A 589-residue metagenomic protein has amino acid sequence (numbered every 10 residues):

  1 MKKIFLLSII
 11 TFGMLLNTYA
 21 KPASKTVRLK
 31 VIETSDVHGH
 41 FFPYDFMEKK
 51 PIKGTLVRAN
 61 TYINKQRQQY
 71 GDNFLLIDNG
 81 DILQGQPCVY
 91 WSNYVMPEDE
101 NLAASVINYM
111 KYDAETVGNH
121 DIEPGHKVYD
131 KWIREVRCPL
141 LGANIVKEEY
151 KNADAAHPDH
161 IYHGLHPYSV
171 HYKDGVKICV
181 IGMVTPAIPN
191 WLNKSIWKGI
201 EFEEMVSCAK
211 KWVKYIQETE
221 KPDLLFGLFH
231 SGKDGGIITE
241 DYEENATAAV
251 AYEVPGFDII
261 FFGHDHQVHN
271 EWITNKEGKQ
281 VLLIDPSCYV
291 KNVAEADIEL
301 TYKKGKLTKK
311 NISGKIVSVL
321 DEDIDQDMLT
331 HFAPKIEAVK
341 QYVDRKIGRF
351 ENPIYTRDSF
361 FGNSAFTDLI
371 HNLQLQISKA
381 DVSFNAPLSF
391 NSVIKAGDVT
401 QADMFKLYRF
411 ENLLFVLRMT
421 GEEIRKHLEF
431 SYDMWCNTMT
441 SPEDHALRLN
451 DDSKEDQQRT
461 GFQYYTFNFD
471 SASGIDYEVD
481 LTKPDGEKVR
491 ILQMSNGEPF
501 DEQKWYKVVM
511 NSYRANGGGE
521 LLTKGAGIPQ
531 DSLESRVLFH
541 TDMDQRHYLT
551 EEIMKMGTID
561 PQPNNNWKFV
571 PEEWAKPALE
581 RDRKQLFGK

Functional and structural regions predicted by a protein language model:
M1-K25: Bacterial Sec-dependent N-terminal signal peptides
L16, A155-H157, G235, E478-K483 (+1 more regions): Short, charged, low-hydrophobicity "junction" segments
N17, I181, Y513-A515: A composition-driven signal for long, intrinsically disordered, charge-rich low-complexity tracts
K21-D321, F361-L373, S383: Acidic, metal/ion-coordinating pockets
S24-K30, T34, G39-K49, K53-K65 (+4 more regions): Catalytic centers of hydrolytic enzymes
